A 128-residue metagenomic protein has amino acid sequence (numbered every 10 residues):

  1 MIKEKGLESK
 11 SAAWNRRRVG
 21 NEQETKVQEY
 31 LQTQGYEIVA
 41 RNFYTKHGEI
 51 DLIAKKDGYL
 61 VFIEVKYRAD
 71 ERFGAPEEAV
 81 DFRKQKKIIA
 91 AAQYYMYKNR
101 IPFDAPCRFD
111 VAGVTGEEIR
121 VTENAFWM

Functional and structural regions predicted by a protein language model:
M1-R41: Acidic-basic catalytic patches of nuclease active cores, encompassing PD-(D/E)XK and other metal-cofactor nuclease
E37, L60-F62, P106: Hydrophobic "anchor" residues on beta-strands that sit immediately upstream of conserved functional sites
T45-G48: Short acidic/glycine-enriched loop/turn segments that link adjacent beta-strands
I50-P76, V80, I88: Conserved catalytic cores of phosphodiester-cleaving nucleases, focusing on short active-site segments
R83-I89, Q93-F103: Arginine/glycine-rich "motif VI" loop of SF2 helicases in the C-terminal RecA-like domain
K98-M128: Domain-level recognition of nuclease-like catalytic cores that cleave nucleotide substrates
